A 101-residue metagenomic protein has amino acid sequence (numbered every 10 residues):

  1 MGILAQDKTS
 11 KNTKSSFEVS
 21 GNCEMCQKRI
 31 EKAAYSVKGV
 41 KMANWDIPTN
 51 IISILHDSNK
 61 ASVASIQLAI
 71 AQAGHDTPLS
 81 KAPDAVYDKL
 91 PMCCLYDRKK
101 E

Functional and structural regions predicted by a protein language model:
M1-K11: Bacterial Sec-dependent N-terminal signal peptides
F17, G21-A34, C93-L95: Short, thiol/selenol-centered motifs that function as redox-active sites or metal-ligating centers
I30-A33, S65-A73: Short amphipathic alpha-helices in soluble, non-transmembrane regions that often serve as interface/regulatory elements
A34-D46: Short acidic amphipathic segments
I47-L55, V86-P91: Surface-exposed aromatic
D57-A61: Helix N-cap motif at beta-to-alpha junctions
G74-V86: Conserved short beta-strand edge segments in small beta-sheet-based binding/regulatory domains
Y87-E101: Short, low-order "capping/linker" segments at domain edges
